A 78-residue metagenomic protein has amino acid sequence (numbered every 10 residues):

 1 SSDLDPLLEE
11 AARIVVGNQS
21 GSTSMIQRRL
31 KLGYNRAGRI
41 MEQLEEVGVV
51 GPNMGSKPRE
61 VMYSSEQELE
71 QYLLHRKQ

Functional and structural regions predicted by a protein language model:
S2-Q78: C-terminal intrinsically disordered, low-complexity extensions immediately downstream of enzyme catalytic cores
